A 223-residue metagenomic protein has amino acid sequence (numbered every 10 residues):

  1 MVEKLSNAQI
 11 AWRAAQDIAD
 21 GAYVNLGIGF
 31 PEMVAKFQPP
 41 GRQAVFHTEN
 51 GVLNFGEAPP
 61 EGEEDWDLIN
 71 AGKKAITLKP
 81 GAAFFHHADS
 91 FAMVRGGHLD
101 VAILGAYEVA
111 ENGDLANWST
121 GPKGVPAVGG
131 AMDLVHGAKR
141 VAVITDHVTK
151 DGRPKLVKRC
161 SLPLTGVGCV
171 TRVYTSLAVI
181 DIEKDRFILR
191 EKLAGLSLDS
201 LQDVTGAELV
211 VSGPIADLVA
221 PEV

Functional and structural regions predicted by a protein language model:
M1-K79: N-terminal active-site beta-alpha-beta segment that forms phosphate/nucleotide-binding and substrate-recognition loops
V2-Q9, P60-V223: Conserved phosphate- and dinucleotide-binding cores of soluble alpha/beta proteins, encompassing both enzyme active
